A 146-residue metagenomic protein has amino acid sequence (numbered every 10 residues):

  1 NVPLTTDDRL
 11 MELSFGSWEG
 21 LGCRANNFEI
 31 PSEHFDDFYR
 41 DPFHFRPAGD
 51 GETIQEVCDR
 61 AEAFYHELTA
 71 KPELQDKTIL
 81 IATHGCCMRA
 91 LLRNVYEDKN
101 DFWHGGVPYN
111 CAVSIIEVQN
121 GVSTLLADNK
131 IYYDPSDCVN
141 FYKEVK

Functional and structural regions predicted by a protein language model:
N1-F35: Phosphate-coordination/substrate-recognition cap region in phosphate-metabolizing enzymes
N1-R9, F35-D36, E117-K146: Conserved histidine-centered catalytic loops in small-molecule metabolism enzymes
E12-L13, C87-R89: Short, active-site-adjacent cap segments at secondary-structure transitions
H34-E56: Short glycine/proline- and acidic residue-enriched helix-loop micro-motifs that form flexible lids or anion-recognition
L68-K77: Glycine-rich phosphate-binding loop signature in dinucleotide/nucleotide-binding domains
H84: Short, conserved phosphate/pyrophosphate- and ester-handling motifs at nucleotide-, phospho-/glycolipid
A90-N94: Active-site signature of alpha/beta-hydrolase-fold catalytic machinery across serine- and Asp/Cys-nucleophile hydrolases
K99-T124: Domain-level recognition of soluble alpha/beta enzyme cores, biased toward histidine phosphatases/phosphomutases
